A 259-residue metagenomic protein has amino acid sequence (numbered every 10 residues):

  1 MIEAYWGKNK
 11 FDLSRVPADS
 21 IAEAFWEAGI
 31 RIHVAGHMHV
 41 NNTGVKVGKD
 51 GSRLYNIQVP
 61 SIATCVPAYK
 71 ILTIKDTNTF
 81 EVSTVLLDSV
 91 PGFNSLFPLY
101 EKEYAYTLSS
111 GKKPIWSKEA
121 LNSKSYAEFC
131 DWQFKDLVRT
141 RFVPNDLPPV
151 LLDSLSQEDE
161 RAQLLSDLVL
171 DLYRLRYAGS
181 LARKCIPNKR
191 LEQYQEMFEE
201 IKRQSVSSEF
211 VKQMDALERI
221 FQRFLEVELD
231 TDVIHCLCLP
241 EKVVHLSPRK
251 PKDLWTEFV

Functional and structural regions predicted by a protein language model:
M1-A4, I30-K46, T64-P67: Active-site environment of divalent metal-dependent phosphoester hydrolases
M1-R31: Active-site-proximal segments of metal-dependent phosphoesterases and phosphodiesterases across multiple
I2-Y5, N9-S14, T43-P60: Short acidic, glycine/proline-enriched helix-loop-strand junctions
V16, F25-N41, N56-P60: Active-site neighborhood of phospho(di)ester-bond hydrolases with catalytic His/Asp-centered motifs
S20-E27, G44-R53, T73-D76: Short, surface-exposed basic-aromatic patches at helix termini and helix-loop junctions that form
R53-Y126: A post-motif C-terminal structural segment
N94-V259: Non-catalytic terminal accessory segments
